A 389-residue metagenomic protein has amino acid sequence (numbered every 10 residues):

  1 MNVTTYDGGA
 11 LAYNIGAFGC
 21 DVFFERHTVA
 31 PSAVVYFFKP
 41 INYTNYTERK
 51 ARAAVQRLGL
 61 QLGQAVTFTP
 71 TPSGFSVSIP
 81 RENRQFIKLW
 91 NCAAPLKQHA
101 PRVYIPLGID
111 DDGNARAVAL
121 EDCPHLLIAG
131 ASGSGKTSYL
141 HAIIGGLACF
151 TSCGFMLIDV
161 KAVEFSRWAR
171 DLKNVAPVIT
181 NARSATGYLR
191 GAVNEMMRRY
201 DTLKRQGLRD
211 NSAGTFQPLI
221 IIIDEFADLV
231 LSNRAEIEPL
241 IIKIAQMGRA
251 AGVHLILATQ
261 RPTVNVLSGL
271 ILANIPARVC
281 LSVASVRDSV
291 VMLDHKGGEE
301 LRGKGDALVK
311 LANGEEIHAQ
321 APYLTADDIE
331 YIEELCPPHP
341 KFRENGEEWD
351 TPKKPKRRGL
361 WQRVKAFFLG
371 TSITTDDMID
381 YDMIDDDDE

Functional and structural regions predicted by a protein language model:
M1, A12-F24, T28-K50, R57-L60 (+8 more regions): P-loop NTPase catalytic phosphate-binding loop
M1-F24, P337-K353, R363, D377-E389: Charged, low-hydrophobicity low-complexity segments
R81-I87: Structured alpha/beta interaction-core segments
R209-I222, E347-R357: Amphipathic alpha-helical surface "interface" segments used for docking/oligomerization or membrane association within
A321-E347: Charged, low-complexity intrinsically disordered tails
